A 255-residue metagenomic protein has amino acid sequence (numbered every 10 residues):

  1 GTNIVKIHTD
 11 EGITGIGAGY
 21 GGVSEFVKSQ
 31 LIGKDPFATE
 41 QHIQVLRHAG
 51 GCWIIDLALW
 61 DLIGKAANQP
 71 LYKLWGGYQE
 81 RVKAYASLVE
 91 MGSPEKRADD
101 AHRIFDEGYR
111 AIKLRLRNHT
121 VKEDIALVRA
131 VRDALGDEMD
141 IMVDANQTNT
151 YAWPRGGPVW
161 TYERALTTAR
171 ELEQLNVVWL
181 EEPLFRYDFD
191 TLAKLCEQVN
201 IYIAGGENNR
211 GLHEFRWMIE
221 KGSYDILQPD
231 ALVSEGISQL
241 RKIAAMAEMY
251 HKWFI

Functional and structural regions predicted by a protein language model:
G1-N3: Short, Gly/Pro- and small/polar-rich lid/capping loops
K6, K113, M142, W179-E181 (+3 more regions): Structured core elements
I7-A67: Metal- or metallocofactor-binding catalytic centers and their adjacent structured scaffolds across diverse enzyme
E11, L57, L62, L114 (+4 more regions): Generic detector of well-ordered alpha-helical packing
G12, V27, I55, N68 (+6 more regions): Conserved, mostly hydrophobic/aromatic
D56-G92, E138-I141: Glycine-rich, aromatic-flanked loop segments that form ligand/cofactor-binding clefts across common enzyme folds
R81-V199: Metal-dependent enolase-superfamily TIM-barrel catalytic cores that perform enediolate-based chemistry
R186-I255: Catalytic alpha/beta core domains of metabolic enzymes, predominantly
